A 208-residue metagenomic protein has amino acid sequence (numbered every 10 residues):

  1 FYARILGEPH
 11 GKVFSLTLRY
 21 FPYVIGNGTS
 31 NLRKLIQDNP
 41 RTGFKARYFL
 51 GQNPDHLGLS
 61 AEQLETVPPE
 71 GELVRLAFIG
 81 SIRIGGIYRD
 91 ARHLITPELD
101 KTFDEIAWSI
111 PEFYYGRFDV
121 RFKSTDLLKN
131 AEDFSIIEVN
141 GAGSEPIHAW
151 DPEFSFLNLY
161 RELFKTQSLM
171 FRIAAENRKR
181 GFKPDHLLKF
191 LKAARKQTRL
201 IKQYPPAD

Functional and structural regions predicted by a protein language model:
F1-T102, I106, I110: Catalytic core of tubulin tyrosine ligase-like
F1-Y2, F113-L127: A short glycine-rich, hydrophobically flanked beta-strand micro-motif that places a catalytic Asp/Glu for divalent metal
Y2-R4, L18-Y20, F122-S124, N140-G143: Short, flexible loop/turn elements at secondary-structure junctions
L6-K12, E112-Y115, L128-F134, S144: Coil-to-beta-strand transition motifs
H10, E98-K101, A107, E112-Y114 (+2 more regions): Aromatic-enriched hydrophobic runs in primary sequence
K101-D104, F118, F134-I137: A generic structural signal for well-ordered alpha-helical surface patches
K123-D208: C-terminal active-site "lid" helix and adjoining low-complexity regulatory extension at the edge of ATP-using catalytic
